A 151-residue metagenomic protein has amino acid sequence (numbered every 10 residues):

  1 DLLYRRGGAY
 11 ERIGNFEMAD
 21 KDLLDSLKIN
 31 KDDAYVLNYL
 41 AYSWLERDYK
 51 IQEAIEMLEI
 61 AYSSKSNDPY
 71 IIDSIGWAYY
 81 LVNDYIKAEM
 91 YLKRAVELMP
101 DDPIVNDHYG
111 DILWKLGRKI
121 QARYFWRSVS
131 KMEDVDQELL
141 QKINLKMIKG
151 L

Functional and structural regions predicted by a protein language model:
R5, Y39-L40, S74, H108 (+1 more regions): Canonical tetratricopeptide repeat
G8, Y42-S43, W77, D111: Residue-level recognition of tetratricopeptide repeat
R12, E46-R47, L81, K115 (+1 more regions): Register position in tetratricopeptide repeats
I29, S64, E97-L98, K131-E133: Structural marker of alpha-solenoid helical repeat scaffolds
P103, D107-H108, K115-L151: Terminal, low-structured helical/coil segments at or just beyond the last alpha-helical repeat
